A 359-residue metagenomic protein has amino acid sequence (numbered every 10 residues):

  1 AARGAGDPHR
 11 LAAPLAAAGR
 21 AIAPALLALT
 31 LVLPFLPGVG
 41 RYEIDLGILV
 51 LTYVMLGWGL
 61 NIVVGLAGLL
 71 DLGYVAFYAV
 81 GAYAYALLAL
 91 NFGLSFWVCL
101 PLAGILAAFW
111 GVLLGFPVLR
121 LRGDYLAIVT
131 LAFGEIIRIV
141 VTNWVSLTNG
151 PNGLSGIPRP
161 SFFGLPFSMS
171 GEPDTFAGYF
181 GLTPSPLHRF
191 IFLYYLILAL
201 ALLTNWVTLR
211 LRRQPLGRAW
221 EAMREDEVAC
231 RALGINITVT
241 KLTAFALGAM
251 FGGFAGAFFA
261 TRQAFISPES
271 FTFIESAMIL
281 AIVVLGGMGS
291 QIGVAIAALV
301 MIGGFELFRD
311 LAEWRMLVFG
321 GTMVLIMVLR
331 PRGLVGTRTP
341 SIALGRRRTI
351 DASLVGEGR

Functional and structural regions predicted by a protein language model:
A1-T52, A82-L102, E135-M223, R231-L247 (+1 more regions): Membrane-water interface segments at transmembrane-helix boundaries in multipass membrane proteins
R3-G6, G59-G65: C-terminal ends of transmembrane helices
L51-G59, F109-W110: Membrane-embedded alpha-helical core segments of multi-pass
G57, G111-V112, G256, V294: Conserved kink/hinge residues within transmembrane alpha-helices of Major Facilitator Superfamily
N61, A86, G115-F116: Small-residue-mediated transmembrane helix hinge/kink sites in multi-pass secondary transporters
I62-G81, R120-L126, F265-T272, Q291: Short, non-helical or kinked segments that cap or interrupt transmembrane helices
G93-E135, I296-A298: Alpha-helical transmembrane segments within multi-pass membrane transporters and channels
D226: Phosphate/pyrophosphate-binding loop motifs in nucleotide- or prenyl diphosphate-using proteins
